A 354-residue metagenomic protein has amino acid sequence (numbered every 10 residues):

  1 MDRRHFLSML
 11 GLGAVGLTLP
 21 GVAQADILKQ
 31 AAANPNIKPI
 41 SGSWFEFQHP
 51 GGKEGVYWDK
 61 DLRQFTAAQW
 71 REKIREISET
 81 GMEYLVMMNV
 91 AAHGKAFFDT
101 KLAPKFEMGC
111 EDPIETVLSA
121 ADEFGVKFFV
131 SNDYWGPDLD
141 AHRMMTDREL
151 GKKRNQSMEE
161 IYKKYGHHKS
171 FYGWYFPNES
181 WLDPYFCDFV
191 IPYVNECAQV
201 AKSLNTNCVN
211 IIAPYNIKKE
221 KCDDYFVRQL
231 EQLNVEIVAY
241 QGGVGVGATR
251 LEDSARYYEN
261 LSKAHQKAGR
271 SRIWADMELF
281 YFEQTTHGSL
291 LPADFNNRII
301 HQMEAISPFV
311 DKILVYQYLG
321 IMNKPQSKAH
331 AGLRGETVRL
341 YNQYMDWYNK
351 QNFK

Functional and structural regions predicted by a protein language model:
H5-A25: N-terminal export signals
Q30-I77: Boundary/entry segment of secreted carbohydrate-active catalytic domains
R71-I74, V86-Y134, V190-L204: Aromatic-lined substrate-binding rim segments of carbohydrate-active enzymes
F129-L139, A198-D223, S271-E278: Aromatic-lined carbohydrate-recognition surfaces of secreted/lumenal glycan-active proteins
V130, W135-E160: Active-site-adjacent "subsite" loops/lids of carbohydrate-active enzymes
M158-C187: Active-site groove signature of glycoside hydrolases
Y172, N178, D223-E252: Aromatic- and acid-rich polysaccharide-binding/catalytic face of secreted or lumenal carbohydrate-active enzymes
G247, R272-F353: Substrate-binding cleft of secreted/luminal carbohydrate-active enzymes
